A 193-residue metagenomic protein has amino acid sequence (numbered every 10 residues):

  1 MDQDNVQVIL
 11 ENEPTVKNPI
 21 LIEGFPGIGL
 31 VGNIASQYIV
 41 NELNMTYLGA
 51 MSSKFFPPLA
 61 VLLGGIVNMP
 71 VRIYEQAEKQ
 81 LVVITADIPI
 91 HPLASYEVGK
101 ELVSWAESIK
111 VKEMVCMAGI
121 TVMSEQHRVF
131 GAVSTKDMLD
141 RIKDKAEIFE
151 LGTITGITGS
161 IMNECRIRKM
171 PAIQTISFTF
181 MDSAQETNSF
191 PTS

Functional and structural regions predicted by a protein language model:
M1-D87: N-terminal short beta-loop-beta anion/metal-coordinating cradle
V16-P19, M45, E78-L81, I109-K112 (+2 more regions): Short coil/turn connectors at secondary-structure junctions
F25-L30, I90-P92, G119-S124, M181-S183: Gly/Ser/Thr-rich loops at beta-strand to alpha-helix junctions that form or flank small-molecule/cofactor-binding
Q37-N41, G99-L102, F190-T192: Short, solvent-exposed amphipathic alpha-helical segments in soluble enzyme and RNA/protein-processing domains
G49, V82-I84, V115, P171-I176: Hydrophobic/aromatic beta-strand patches that form the interior of the parallel beta-sheet core in alpha/beta enzyme
P92-D140: Internal, conserved structured core segments that host functional sites
V122-S193: Catalytic cores of processing enzymes, dominated by hydrolases/peptidases, characterized by acidic/His-rich
